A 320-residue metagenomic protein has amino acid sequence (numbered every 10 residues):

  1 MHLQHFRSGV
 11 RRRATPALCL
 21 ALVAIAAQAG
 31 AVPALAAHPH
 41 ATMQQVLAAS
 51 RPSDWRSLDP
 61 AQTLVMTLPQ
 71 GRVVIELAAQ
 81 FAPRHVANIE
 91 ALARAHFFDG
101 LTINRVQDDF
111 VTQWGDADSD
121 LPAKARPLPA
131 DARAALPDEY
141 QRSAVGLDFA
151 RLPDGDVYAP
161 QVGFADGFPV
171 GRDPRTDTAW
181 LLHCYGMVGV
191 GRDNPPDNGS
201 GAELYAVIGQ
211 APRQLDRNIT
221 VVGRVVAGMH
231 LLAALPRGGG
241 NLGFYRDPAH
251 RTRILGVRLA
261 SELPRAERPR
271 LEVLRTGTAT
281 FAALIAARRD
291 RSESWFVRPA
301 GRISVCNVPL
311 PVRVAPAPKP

Functional and structural regions predicted by a protein language model:
M1-R11: N-terminal secretory signal peptides that target proteins for export/translocation
H2, G30-P320: Cyclophilin-like peptidyl-prolyl cis-trans isomerases
Q4-F6, A21, A31: Helix-centric, low-specificity signal for extended rod-like, repetitive segments
V10-T15, T67: Intrinsically disordered, low-complexity Ser/Thr/Pro-rich tracts
R11, A24-A26, P33: N-terminal non-cleavable signal-anchor helices
P16-Q28: Bacterial N-terminal signal peptides
